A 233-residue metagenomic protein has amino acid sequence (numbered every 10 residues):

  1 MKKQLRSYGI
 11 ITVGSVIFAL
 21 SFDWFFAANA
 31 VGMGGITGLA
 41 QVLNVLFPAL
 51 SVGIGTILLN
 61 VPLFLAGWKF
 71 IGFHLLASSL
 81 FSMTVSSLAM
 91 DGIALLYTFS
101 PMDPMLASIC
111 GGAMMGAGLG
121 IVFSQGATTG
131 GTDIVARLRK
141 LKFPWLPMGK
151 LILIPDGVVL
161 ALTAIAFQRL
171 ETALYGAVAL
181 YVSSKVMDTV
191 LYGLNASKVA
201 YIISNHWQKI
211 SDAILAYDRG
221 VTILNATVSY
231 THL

Functional and structural regions predicted by a protein language model:
M1-W207: Core subunits and conserved enzymes of cellular information-processing and envelope-translocation systems across
V158, T222-V228: Histidine-centered catalytic/metal-coordination loop motif
N205-I223: Short amphipathic alpha-helix segments
T231-H232: Conserved small/polar residues in nucleotide/adenosyl-binding loops
